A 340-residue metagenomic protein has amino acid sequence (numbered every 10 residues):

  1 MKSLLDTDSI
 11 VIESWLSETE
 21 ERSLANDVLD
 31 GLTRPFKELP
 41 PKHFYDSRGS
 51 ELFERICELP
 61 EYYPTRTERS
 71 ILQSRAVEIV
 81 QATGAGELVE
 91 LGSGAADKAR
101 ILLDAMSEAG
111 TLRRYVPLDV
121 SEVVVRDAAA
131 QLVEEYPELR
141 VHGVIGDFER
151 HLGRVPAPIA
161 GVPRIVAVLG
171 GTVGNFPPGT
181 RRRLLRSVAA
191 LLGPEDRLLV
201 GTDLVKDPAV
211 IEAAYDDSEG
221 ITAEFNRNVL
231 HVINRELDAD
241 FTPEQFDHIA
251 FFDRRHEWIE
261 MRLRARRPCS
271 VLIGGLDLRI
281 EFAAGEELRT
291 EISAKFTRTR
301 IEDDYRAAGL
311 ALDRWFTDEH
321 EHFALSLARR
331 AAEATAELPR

Functional and structural regions predicted by a protein language model:
M1-H43, S50: N-terminal auxiliary segments of SAM/dcSAM-dependent transferases
S17, F36-A85: Class I SAM-dependent methyltransferase Rossmann-like catalytic core, especially the SAM/SAH-binding loop
A85-G94: Conserved class I S-adenosyl-L-methionine
L103-H151: Class I SAM-dependent methyltransferase SAM/SAH-binding core
N175-S187: A short, conserved alpha-helix within the catalytic core of class I
A190-D207: Conserved beta-strand signature within the Rossmann-like core of class I S-adenosyl-L-methionine
L204, V210-A311: Substrate-binding/catalytic lobe of Class I Rossmann-like enzymes that use SAM or dcSAM, i.e., the mid-to-C-terminal
L263-R267, T317-R340: Core SAM-dependent methyltransferase catalytic element
